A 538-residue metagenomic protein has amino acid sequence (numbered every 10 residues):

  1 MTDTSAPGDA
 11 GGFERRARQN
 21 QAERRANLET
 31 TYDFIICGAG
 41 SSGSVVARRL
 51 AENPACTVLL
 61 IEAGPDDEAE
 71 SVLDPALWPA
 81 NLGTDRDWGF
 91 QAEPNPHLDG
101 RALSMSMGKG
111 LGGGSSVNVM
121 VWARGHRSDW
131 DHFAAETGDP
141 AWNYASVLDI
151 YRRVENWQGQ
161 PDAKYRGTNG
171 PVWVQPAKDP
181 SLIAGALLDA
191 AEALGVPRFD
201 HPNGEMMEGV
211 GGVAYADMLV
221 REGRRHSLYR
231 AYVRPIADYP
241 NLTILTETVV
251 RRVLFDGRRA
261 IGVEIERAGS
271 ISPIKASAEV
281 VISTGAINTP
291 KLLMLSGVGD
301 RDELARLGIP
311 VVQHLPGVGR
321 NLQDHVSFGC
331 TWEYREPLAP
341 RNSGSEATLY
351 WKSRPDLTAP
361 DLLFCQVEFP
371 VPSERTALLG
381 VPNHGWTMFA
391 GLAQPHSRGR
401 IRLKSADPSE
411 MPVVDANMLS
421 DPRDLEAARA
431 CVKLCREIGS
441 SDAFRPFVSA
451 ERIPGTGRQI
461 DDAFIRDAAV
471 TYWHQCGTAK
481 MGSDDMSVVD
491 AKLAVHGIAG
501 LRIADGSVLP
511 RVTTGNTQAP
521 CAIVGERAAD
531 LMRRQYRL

Functional and structural regions predicted by a protein language model:
M1-L538: N-terminal redox-cofactor-binding region of secreted/periplasmic oxidoreductases
